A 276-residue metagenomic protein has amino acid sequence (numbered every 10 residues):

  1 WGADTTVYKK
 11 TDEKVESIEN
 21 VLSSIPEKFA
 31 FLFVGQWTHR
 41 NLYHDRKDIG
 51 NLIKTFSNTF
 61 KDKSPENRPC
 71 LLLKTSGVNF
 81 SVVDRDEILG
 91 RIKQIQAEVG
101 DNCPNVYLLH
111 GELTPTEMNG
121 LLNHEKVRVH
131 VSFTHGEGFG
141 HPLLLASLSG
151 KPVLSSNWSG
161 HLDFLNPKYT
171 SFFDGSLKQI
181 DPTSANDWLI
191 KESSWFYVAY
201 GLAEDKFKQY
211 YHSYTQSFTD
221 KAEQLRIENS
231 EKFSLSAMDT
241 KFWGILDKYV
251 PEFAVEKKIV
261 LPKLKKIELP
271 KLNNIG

Functional and structural regions predicted by a protein language model:
G2: Carbohydrate-associated surface elements
T5-E117: Conserved catalytic-core segment of nucleotide-activated headgroup transferases in glycan assembly
L52, L145-A146, L154: Short hydrophobic faces within alpha-helices
G120-G138, L148-K151: Acidic donor-binding loop of glycosyltransferase active sites
G140-L143, W158: Short glycine/serine-rich donor-binding loops of glycosyltransferases
L162-Q209: Change "using UDP/GDP/dTDP sugars" to "using nucleotide sugars
S194-L202, H212-G244: A charged, aromatic-enriched C-terminal amphipathic alpha-helix characteristic of glycosyltransferases across folds
K208, S213, L235-K266: C-terminal alpha-helical cap of glycosyltransferases
